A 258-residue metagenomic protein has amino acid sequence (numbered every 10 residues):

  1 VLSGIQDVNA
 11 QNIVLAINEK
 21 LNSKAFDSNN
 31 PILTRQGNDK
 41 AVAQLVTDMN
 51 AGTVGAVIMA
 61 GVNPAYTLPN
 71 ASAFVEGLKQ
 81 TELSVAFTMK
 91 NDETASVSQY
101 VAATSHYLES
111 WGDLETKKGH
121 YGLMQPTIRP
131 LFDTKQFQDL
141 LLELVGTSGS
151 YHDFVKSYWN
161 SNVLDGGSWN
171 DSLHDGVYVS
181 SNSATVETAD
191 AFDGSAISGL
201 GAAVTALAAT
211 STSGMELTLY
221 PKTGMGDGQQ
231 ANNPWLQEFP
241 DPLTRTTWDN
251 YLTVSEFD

Functional and structural regions predicted by a protein language model:
V1-I5, A16-S23, T147: Long, well-ordered, tryptophan-enriched scaffold segments
Q6-N9, P64-A65: Gly/Ser/Thr-rich loops at beta-strand to alpha-helix junctions that form or flank small-molecule/cofactor-binding
N9-I13, A41, L45, N70 (+5 more regions): General structural feature for long, well-ordered alpha-helical segments within catalytic domains of soluble enzymes
N12-A41: Anionic-ligand anchoring segments at beta-strand to alpha-helix junctions in alpha/beta enzyme folds, i.e., glycine
L15, E19, D92, L142: Active-site phosphate/pyrophosphate- and oxyanion-stabilizing loops and adjacent acidic/basic residues in soluble
N22-K24, Q80, S150, S161: Short, well-ordered coil loops that connect the C-terminus of an alpha-helix to the N-terminus of a beta-strand
N30-R35, A43-L131, W159-D258: A cross-kingdom feature strongest in bacterial/archaeal respiratory oxidoreductases
K135-N160: Non-catalytic, well-ordered alpha-helical segments in soluble enzyme domains
